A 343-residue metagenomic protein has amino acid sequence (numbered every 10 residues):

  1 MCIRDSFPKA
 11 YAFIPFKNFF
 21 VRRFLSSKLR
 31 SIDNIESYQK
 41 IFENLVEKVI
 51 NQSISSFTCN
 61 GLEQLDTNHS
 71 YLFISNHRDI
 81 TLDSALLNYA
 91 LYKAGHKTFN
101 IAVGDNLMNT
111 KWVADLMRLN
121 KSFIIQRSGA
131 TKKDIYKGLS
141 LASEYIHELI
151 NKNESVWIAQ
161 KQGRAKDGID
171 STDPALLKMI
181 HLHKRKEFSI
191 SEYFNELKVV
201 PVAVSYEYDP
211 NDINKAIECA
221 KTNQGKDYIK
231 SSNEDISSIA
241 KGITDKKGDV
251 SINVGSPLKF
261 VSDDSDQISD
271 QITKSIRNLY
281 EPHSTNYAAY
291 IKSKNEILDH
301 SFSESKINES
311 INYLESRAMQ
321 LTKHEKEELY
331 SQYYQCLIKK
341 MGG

Functional and structural regions predicted by a protein language model:
M1-Y71, H77-D83, N88-K97, D105-K111 (+5 more regions): Membrane-interfacial terminal anchoring regions of lipid-handling membrane enzymes
N100, G104-Y136: Conserved nucleotide-cofactor-binding alpha/beta core module
A159: Acidic beta-strand-to-loop metal/phosphate-binding motif
Q162-G163: Flexible glycine/proline-enriched surface loops and loop-helix/loop-strand junctions
